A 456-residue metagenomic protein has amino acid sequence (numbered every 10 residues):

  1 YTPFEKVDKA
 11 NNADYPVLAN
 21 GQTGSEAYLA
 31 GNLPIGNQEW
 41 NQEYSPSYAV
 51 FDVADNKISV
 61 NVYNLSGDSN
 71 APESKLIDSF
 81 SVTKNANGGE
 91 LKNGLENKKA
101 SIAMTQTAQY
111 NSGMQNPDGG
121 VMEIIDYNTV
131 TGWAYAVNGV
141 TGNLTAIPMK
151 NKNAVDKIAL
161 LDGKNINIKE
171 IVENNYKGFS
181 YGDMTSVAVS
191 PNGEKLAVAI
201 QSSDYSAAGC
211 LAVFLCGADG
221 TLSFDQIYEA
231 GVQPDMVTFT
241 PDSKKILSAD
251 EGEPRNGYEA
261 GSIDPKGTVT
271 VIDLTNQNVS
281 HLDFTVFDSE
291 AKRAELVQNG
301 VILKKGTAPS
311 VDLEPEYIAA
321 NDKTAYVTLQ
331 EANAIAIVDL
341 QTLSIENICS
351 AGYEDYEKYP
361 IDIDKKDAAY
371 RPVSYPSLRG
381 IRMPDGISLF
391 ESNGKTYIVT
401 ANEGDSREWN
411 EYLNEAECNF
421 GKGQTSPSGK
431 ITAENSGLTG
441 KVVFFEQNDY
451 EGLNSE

Functional and structural regions predicted by a protein language model:
Y1-F4, V17, Y28, A49 (+4 more regions): Extended hydrophobic/Leu-rich segments
Y1-N64, D68: Long, structured stretches of catalytic cores involved in phosphate-ester chemistry, encompassing
D8-N12, A54, A86, A100 (+1 more regions): Short, ordered beta-strand-loop transition motifs
A13-D14, Y44-S47, A54-N56, L76 (+3 more regions): Residues that flank catalytic or metal-binding motifs in active/ligand-binding sites
D14-P16, I35-W40, K84, V155 (+2 more regions): Short, low-complexity, polar/charged sequence segments that are solvent-exposed and flexible
Y28-L29, A71-P72, K358-I361: Short, solvent-exposed polar/charged micro-motifs at secondary-structure junctions
V50, A54-N97: Acidic, histidine-bearing metal-coordination/catalytic regions of metal-dependent phosphoesterases
N93-E456: Beta-sheet-rich non-transmembrane sensory/scaffold domains
